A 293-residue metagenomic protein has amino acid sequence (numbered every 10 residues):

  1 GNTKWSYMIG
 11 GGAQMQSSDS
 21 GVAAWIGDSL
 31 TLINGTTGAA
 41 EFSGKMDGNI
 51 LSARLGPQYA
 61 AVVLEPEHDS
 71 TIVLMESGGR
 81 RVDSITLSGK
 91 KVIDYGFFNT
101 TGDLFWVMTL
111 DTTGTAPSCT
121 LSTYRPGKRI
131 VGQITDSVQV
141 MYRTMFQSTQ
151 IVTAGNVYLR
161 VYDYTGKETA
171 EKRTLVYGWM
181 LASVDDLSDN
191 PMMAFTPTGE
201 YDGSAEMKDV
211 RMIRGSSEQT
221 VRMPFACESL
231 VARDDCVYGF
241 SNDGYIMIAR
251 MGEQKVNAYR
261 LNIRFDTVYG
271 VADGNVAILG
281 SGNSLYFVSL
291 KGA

Functional and structural regions predicted by a protein language model:
G1-G11, N34, A40-G44, D83-I85 (+4 more regions): Aromatic (tryptophan-biased) beta-strands that constitute blades/sheets of beta-rich domains
T3-D111: Non-cytosolic head/periplasmic domains of membrane-anchored proteins
M8-S20, M46-Y59, G89-T100, T135-T149 (+3 more regions): Repeated scaffold domains used in trafficking and secretory/extracellular systems, primarily beta-propellers
A24, V62-V63, W106-T109, T153 (+3 more regions): Residue position within the beta-strands of beta-propeller blades
S29-I33, H68-L74, T113-T123, N156-D163 (+3 more regions): Structural motif
G35-G38, M75-R80, Y124-K128, D163-K167 (+3 more regions): Short loop/turn segments that connect beta-strands within beta-propeller blades
S70-Y162: Solenoidal tandem-repeat scaffolds enriched in leucines and small polar residues
T198-A293: Hydrophilic extracytoplasmic domains
